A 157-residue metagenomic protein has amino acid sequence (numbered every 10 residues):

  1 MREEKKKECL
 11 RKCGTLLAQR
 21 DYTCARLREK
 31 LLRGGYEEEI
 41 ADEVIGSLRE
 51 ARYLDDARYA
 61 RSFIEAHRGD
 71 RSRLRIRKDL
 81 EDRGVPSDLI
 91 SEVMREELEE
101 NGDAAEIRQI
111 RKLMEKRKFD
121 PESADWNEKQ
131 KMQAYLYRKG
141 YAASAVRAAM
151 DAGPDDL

Functional and structural regions predicted by a protein language model:
M1-L157: An alpha-helical, amphipathic repeat domain used for nucleic-acid recognition, typified by the mTERF helical solenoid
